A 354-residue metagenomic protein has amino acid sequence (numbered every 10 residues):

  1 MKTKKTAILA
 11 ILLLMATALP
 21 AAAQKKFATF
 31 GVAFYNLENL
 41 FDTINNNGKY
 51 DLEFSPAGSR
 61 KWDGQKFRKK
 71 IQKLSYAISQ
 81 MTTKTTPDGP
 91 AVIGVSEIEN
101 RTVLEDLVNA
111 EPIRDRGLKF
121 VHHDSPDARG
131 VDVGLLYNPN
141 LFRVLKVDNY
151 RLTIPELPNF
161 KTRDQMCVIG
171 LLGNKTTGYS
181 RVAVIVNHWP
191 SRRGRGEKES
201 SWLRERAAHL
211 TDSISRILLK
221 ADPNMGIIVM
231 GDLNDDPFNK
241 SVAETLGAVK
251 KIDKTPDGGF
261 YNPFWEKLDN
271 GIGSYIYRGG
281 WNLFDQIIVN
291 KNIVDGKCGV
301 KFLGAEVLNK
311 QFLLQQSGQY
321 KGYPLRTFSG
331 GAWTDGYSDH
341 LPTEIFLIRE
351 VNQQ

Functional and structural regions predicted by a protein language model:
M1-F27: Bacterial Sec-dependent N-terminal signal peptides
A21-E111, D115, V121-V133, Q316-K321 (+2 more regions): N-terminal, active-site-proximal structural segment of metallo-dependent hydrolase catalytic domains
Q24, F160, L218-I227, D235-Q354: Metal-dependent phosphoester-hydrolase catalytic domains
L37, V92, I98-P190: Structured beta-strand-rich core segments of catalytic domains in phosphoester-bond hydrolases
D42, T102-E105, R129-D132, R193-G196 (+2 more regions): Extracytoplasmic/secreted cell-surface and envelope-processing proteins
P56-F67, G89-V95, H122-H123, I154-E156 (+4 more regions): Second-shell loop/turn segments in exported
K70, L74-A77, G89, N100-V103 (+5 more regions): Stable alpha-helical elements in mature extracytoplasmic
H122, M166-G173, Y179-K267: Extracytoplasmic, non-cytosolic globular domains
